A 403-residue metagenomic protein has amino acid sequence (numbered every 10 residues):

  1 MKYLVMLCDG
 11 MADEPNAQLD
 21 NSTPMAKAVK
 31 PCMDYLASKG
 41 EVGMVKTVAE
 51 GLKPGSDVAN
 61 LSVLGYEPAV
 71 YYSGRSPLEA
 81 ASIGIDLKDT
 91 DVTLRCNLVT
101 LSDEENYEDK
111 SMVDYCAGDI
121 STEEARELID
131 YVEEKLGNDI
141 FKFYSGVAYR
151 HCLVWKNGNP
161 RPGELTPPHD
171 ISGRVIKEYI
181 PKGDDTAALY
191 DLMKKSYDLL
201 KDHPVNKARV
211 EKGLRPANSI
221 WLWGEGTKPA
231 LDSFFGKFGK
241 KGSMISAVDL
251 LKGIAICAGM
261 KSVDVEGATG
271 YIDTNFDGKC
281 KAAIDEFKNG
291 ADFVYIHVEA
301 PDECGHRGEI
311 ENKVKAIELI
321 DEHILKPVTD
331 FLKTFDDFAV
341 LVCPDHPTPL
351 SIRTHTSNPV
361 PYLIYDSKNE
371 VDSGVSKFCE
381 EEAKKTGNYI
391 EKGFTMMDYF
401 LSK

Functional and structural regions predicted by a protein language model:
M1-K403: Feature captures the catalytic ectodomains and active-site-proximal regions of enzymes that hydrolyze or transfer
